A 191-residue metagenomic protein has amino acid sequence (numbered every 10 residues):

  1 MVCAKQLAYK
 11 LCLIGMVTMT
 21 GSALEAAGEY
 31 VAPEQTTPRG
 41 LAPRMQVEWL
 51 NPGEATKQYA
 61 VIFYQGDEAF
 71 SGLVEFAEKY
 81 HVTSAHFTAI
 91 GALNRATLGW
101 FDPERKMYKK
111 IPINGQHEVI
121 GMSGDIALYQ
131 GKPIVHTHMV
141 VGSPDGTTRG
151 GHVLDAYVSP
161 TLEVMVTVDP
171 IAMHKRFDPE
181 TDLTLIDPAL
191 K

Functional and structural regions predicted by a protein language model:
M1-C12: Bacterial N-terminal signal peptides that target proteins for export
C3-A4, M19, A96: Generic secretory/membrane-interface signal
K10-T20: Bacterial N-terminal signal peptides
S22-A26: Sec/Tat signal peptide C-region and signal peptidase I cleavage site
G28-Y80, S84-T88, N94-V135, V140-A156 (+1 more regions): N-terminal intrinsically disordered, cationic/polar leader segments that include organellar targeting peptides
